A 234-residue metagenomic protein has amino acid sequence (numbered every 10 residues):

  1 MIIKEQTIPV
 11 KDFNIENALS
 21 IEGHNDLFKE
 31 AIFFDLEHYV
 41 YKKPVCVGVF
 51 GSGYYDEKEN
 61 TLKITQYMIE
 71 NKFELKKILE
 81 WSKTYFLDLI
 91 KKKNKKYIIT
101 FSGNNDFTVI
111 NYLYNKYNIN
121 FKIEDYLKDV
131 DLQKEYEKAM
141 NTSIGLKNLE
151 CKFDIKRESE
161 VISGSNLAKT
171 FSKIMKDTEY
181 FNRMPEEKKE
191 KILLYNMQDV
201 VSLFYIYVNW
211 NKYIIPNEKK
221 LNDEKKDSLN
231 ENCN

Functional and structural regions predicted by a protein language model:
M1-K29: N-terminal accessory regions of nucleic-acid-interacting proteins
A18-K91: Conserved RNase H-like, two-metal-ion catalytic cores of nucleic-acid enzymes
D35-E37, D106, D131, D199: Acidic active-site catalytic centers that drive phospho-/nucleotidyl reactions and related ester hydrolyses
V45, N111-Y112, V208: Short amphipathic alpha-helical segments
L62-K152: Conserved DEDDh/DEDDy metal-dependent 3′-5′ exonuclease domain
L149-K225: Acidic, Mg2+-coordinating catalytic module of metal-dependent nucleases/exonucleases that use a two-metal-ion mechanism
E231-N234: Acidic, Ser/Thr-rich low-complexity intrinsically disordered segments
